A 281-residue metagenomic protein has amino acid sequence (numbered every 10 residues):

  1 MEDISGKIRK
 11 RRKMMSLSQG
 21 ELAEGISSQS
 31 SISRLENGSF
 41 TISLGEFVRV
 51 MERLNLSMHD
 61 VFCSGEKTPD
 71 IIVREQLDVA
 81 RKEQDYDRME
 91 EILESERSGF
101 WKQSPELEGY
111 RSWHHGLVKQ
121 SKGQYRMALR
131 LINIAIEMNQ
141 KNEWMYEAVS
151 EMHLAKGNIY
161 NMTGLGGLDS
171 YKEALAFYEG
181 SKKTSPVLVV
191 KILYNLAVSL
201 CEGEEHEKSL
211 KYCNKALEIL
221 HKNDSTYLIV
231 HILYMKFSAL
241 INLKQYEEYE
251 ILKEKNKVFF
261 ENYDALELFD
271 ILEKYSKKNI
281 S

Functional and structural regions predicted by a protein language model:
M1-M14: A short, Lys/Arg-rich alpha-helix, primarily the initiator
M15-R34: Short alpha-helical DNA-recognition segment
G45-D60: DNA major-groove recognition helix of helix-turn-helix/homeodomain DNA-binding modules
E75-D78, L107-H114, A148, H153-A155 (+4 more regions): "A position-specific structural signal for the A-helix of alpha-solenoid helical repeats
E83, K122, K156, N161-T163 (+4 more regions): Structural motif corresponding to the intra-repeat A-B loop/turn of tetratricopeptide repeats
Y86, Y125, G164-G166, H206 (+2 more regions): TPR-repeat structural position
L93-F100, N133-K141, K172-K182, N214-S225 (+1 more regions): Amphipathic alpha-helical segments of tetratricopeptide repeats
